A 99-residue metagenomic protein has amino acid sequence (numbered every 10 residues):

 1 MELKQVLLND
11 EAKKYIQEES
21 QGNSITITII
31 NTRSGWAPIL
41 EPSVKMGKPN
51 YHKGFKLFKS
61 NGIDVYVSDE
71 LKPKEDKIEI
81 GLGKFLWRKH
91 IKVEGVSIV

Functional and structural regions predicted by a protein language model:
M1-V99: Domain-level signature for proteins that mediate thiol-based redox and metal-cofactor handling
